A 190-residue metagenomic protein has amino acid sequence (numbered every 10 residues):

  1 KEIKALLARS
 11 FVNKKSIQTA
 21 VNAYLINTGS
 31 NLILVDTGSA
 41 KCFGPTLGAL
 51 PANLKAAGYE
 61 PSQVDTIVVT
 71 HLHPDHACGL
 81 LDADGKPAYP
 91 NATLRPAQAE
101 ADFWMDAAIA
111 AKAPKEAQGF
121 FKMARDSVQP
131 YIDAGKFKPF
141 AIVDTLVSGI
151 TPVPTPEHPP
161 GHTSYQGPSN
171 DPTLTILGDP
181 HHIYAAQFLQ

Functional and structural regions predicted by a protein language model:
K1-A57, S164-P180: Conserved beta-strand hairpin/beta-sheet module of binuclear metal-dependent hydrolase folds, prominently
Y24-N27, I33, P139-P168: Core dinuclear metal-dependent hydrolase active-site scaffold
T37, T46, G79-L81, D106-A107 (+1 more regions): Short, solvent-exposed loop/turn and secondary-structure capping segments
T37-A40, L72, A99-E100, E157-P159 (+1 more regions): Active-site metal-binding loops of divalent metal-dependent hydrolases
G48, N53-Y59, Q63, P90-T93 (+1 more regions): Metallo-beta-lactamase
A52, C78-A88: Metal-dependent catalytic neighborhoods of phosphoester/phosphodiester hydrolases
V64-A77: Metallo-beta-lactamase
L177-Q190: A hydrophobic, small-residue-rich beta->alpha segment in the mid-to-C-terminal subdomain of diverse proteins
